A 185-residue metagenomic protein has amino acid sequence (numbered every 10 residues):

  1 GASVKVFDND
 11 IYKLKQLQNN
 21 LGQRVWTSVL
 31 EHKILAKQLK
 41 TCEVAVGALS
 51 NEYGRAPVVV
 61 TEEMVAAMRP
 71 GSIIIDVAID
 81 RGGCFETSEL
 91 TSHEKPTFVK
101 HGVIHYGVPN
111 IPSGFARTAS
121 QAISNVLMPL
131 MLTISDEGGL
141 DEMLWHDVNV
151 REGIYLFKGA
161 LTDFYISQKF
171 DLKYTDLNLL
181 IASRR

Functional and structural regions predicted by a protein language model:
G1-S50, T97: Glycine-rich phosphate/diphosphate-binding loop of Rossmann-like nucleotide-binding domains
A2, Q23-V25, K40-C42, A56 (+3 more regions): Structural beta-strand/beta-sheet cores of well-ordered domains, especially the beta-sheet scaffolds that support
A2-S3, N19-W26, V44-G47, N51 (+3 more regions): Generic secondary-structure signature for well-ordered alpha-helical cores
V4-F7, S28, H32, M68 (+2 more regions): Hydrophobic alpha-helical scaffolding
D8, V29-H32, N51-G54, P70-I73 (+3 more regions): Glycine-rich loops and low-complexity Gly/Arg-rich segments that provide flexible linkers or classic glycine-based
D8-Y12, K40, V44, V59-E63 (+4 more regions): Conserved active-site and cofactor/substrate-binding residues in soluble primary-metabolism enzymes
A45-Y106: ADP-ribose/adenylate-binding Rossmann-like module
I79, C84-R185: Adenosine-phosphate binding glycine-rich loop
